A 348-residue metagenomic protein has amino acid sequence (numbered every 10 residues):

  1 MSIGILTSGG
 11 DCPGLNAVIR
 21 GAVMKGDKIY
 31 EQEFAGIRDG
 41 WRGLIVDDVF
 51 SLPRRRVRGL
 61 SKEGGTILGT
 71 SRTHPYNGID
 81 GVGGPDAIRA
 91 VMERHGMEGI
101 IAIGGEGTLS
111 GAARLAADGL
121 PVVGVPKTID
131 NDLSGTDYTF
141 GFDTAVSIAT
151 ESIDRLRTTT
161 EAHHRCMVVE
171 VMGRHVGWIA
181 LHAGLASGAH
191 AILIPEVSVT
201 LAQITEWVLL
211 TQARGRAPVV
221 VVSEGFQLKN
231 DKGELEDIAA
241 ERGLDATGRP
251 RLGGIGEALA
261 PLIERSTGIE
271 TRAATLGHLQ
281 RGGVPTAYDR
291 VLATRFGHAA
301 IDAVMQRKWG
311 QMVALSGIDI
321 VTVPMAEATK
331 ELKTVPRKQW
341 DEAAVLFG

Functional and structural regions predicted by a protein language model:
M1-D48: N-terminal phosphate-binding or glycine-rich loops at protein starts, especially the Walker A/P-loop of NTPases
A17-A22, E106-L120, A180: Short Gly/Thr/Asp-enriched flexible loops that form oxyanion-binding sites at enzyme active sites
E31-A35, L115-V146, L193-T200: Short, acidic/small-residue loops that bind anionic groups at enzyme active sites
E31-I37, T159-C166, P218-V220, A260 (+3 more regions): Flexible, glycine/charged-enriched surface loops at secondary-structure junctions
L44-I100, T108, F140-S152, G348: Glycine-rich oxoanion-binding loops at beta->alpha junctions
V91, A102-G104, R114, F142-T160 (+1 more regions): Accessory alpha-helical/coil subdomains and C-terminal extensions that flank or cap enzyme catalytic cores
A258, Q311-G348: Phosphate-binding loop/pocket of nucleotide- and phosphate-handling active sites
